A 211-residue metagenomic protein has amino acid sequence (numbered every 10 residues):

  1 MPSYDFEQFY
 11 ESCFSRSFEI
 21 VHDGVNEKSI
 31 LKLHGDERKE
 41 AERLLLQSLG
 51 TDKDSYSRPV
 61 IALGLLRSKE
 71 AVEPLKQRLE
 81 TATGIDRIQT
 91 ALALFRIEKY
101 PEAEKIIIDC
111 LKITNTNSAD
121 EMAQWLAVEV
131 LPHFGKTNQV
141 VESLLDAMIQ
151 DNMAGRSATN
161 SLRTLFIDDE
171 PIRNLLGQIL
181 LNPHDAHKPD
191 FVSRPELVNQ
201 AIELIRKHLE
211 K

Functional and structural regions predicted by a protein language model:
M1-E11, G35-L49, S68-E80, Y100-T114 (+2 more regions): Amphipathic alpha-helical scaffolding segments comprising HEAT/armadillo-like alpha-solenoid repeats
M1-S29: N-terminal "cap/leader" segments of large eukaryotic alpha-helical scaffolds
F18-D36, D54-S68, P74-E80, R87-Y100 (+3 more regions): Structural detector for internal amphipathic alpha-helices that build alpha-solenoid repeat scaffolds
D86-R87, Q150-G155, A186-P189: Short, mixed-charge aromatic SLiMs
L176-K211: Eukaryotic acidic, Ser/Thr-rich intrinsically disordered low-complexity regions
